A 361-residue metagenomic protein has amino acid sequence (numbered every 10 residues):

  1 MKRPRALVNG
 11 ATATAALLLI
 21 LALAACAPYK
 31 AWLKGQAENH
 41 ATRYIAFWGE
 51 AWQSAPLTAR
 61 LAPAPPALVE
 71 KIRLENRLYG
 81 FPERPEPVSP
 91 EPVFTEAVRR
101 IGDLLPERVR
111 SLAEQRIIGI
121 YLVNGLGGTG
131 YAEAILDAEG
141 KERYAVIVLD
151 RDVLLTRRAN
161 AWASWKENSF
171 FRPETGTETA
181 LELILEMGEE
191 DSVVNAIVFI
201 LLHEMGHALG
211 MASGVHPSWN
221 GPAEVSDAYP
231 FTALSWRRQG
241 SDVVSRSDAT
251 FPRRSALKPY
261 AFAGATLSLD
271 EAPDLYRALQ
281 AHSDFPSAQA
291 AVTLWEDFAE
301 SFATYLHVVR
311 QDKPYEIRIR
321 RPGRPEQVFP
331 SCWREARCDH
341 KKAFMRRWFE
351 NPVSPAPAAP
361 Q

Functional and structural regions predicted by a protein language model:
A13-A22: Bacterial N-terminal signal peptides
Y29-T95: N-terminal mature-domain "stem" immediately C-terminal to a signal peptide or N-terminal signal-anchor/transmembrane
F94-T177: Auxiliary, metal-adjacent structural segments of Zn-dependent hydrolase domains
F170-T177, S235-A278: A structural motif
A180-I200: Short pre-active-site segment immediately N-terminal to the catalytic Zn-binding motif
M205-G221: Catalytic Zn2+-binding segment of zinc metalloproteases
Y260-Q361: Pan-zinc metallopeptidase signature
